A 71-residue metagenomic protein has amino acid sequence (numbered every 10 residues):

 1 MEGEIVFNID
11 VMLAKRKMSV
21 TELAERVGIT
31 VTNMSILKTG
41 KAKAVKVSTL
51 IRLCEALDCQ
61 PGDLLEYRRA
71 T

Functional and structural regions predicted by a protein language model:
M1-M18: A short, Lys/Arg-rich alpha-helix, primarily the initiator
D10, T21, I51: Residues within the helices of the helix-turn-helix
L13, A24, C54: The alpha-helix within a helix-turn-helix
A14, G28, T39, R69: Residue-level detection of the helix-turn-helix DNA-binding "recognition helix"
M18-I36: Short alpha-helical DNA-recognition segment
N33-I36, T49, D63: Residue-level recognition of specific faces of alpha-helices
K41-R52: Short, basic-rich loop-to-helix N-cap that marks the start of a DNA-contacting helix
D58-T71: Short C-terminal boundary/hinge segments that cap the last helix of small helical domains
